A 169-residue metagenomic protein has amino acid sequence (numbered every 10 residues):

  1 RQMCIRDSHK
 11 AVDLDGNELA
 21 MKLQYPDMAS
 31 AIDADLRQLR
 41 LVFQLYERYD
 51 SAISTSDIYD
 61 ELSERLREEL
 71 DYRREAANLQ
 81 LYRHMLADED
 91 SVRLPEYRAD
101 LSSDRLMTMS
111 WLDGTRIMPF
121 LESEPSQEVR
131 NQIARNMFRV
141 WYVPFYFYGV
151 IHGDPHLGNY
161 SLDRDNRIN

Functional and structural regions predicted by a protein language model:
Q2, R6-N169: Conserved catalytic cores of large enzyme domains
